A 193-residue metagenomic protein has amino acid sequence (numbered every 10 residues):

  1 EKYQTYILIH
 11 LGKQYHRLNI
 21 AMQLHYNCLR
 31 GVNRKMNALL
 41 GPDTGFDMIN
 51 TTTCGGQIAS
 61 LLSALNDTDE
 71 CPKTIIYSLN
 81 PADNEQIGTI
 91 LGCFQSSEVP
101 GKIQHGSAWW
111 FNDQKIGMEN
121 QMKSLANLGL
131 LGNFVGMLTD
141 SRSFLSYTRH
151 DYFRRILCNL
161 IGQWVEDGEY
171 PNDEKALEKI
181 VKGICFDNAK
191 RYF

Functional and structural regions predicted by a protein language model:
E1-K73, A82-P100, G117-G136, R154-C158 (+1 more regions): Histidine/acidic residue-rich metal-binding segments in metalloenzymes
Q23-N27, I75-L79, H105-A108, L131-R149: Short acidic/histidine-rich active-site segments
G45-N50, A108-D113, F144, T148: Short, contiguous acidic/charged loop-to-helix segments that flank catalytic cores in large enzymes
F46, R142, D173-K175: Residue-level detector of alpha-helix boundaries and kinks
T52-G56, S107-W110, V135-T139, E166-Y170: Short C-terminal domain-edge/linker segments immediately following a structured domain
K73-I76, A176: Beta-strand segments within the central parallel beta-sheet cores of soluble alpha/beta enzyme folds
N80-P81, K102-M122, P171-F193: C-terminal helical cap
L131-G132, R149-F193: Mid-to-C-terminal alpha-helical segments outside catalytic/metal-binding sites
